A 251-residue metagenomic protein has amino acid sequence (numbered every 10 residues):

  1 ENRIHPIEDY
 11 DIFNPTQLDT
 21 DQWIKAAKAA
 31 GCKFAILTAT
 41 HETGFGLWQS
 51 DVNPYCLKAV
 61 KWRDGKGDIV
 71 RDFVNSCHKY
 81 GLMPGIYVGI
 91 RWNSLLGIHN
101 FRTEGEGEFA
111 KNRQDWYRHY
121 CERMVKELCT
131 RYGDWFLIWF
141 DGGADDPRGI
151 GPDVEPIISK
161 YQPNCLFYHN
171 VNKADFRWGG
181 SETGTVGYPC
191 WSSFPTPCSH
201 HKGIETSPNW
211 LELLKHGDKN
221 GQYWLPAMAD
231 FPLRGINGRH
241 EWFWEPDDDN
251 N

Functional and structural regions predicted by a protein language model:
E1-N251: Mature catalytic domains of secreted/periplasmic carbohydrate-active enzymes
